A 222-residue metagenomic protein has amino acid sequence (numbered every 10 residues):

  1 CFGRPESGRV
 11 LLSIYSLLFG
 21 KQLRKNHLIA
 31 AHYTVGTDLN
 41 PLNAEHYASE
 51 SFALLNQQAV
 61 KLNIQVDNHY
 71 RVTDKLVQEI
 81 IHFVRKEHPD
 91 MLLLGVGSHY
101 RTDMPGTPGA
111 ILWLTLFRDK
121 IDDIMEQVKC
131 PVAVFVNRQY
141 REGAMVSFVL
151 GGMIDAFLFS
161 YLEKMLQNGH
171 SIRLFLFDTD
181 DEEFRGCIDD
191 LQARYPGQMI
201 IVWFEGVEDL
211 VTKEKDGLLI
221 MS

Functional and structural regions predicted by a protein language model:
C1-Y47, Q58, D67-H69, M145-Q198: Small/aliphatic-rich secondary-structure junction motif
G8, A48, T73-D74, L114 (+2 more regions): A conditional alpha-helix N-cap/helix-loop micro-motif detector
E45-F52, F117-I121, I188: Amphipathic alpha-helical segments in well-structured domains
L55-D67, I124-K129: A structural motif corresponding to the C-terminal end of an alpha-helix and its immediate exit/capping segment
V60-L92, G97-Y100, Q192-S222: Structural beta-alpha unit
R85-Q139, T212-S222: Gly/Ser-rich helix-loop-strand patches that form or flank binding pockets for ribonucleotide-derived cofactors
